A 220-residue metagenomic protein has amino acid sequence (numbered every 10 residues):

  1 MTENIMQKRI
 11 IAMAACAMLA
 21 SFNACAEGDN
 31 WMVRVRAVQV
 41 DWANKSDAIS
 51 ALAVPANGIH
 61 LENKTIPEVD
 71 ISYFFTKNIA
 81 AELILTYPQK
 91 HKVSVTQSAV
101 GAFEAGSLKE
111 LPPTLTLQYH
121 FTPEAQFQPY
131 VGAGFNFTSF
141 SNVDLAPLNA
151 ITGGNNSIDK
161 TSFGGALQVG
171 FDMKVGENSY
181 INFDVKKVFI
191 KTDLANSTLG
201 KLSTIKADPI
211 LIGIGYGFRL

Functional and structural regions predicted by a protein language model:
S21-N23: N-terminal signal peptide c-region/cleavage motif recognized by signal peptidases
C25-D70, R219: Short glycine/proline- and aromatic-enriched beta-strand/turn motifs that initiate or cap beta-hairpins
E27-W31, K77-I79, A125-P129, T161 (+2 more regions): Outer-envelope beta-barrel architecture signal
D29, N63-P67, S107-P113, F127 (+2 more regions): Residues that define the transmembrane beta-barrel architecture of outer-membrane proteins
Q39, D70-L148, I212-L220: Gram-negative (and chloroplast) outer-membrane scaffold detector with strong preference for beta-barrel transmembrane
K45-L52, V93-V100, S141-T152, D193-G200: Outer-membrane beta-barrel translocator domains and adjoining extracellular loop/strand segments of Gram-negative
A56-H60, A102-G106, G154-I158, K201-S203: Outer-membrane beta-barrel domain signature
K90-S94, G176-L220: Predominantly the C-terminal beta-signal and adjacent terminal strand-loop region of outer-membrane beta-barrel
